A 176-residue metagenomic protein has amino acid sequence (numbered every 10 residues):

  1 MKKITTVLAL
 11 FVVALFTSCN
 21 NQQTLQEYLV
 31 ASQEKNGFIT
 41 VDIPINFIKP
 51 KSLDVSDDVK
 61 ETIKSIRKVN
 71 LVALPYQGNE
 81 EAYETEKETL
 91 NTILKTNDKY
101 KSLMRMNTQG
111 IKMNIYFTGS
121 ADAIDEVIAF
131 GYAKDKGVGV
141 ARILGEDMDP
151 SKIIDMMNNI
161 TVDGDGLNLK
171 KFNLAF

Functional and structural regions predicted by a protein language model:
K2-A9: Sec-dependent signal peptide recognition, specifically the positively charged N-region followed immediately by
L15-S18: C-terminal motif of bacterial Sec signal peptides marking the signal peptidase cleavage site
N20-Q23: Bacterial signal peptide processing site
Q26-L90: Early exported N-terminus immediately downstream of N-terminal targeting peptides
E34-K60, K99-Y116, G166, N173: Generic detector of solvent-exposed, compositionally biased contiguous segments
L74-I115, G119-D122: Mid-length scaffold segments of soluble, non-membrane domains
S120-D149: A short, solvent-exposed beta-edge/loop patch
E146-F176: C-terminal partner/receptor-binding element of secreted or periplasmic proteins
